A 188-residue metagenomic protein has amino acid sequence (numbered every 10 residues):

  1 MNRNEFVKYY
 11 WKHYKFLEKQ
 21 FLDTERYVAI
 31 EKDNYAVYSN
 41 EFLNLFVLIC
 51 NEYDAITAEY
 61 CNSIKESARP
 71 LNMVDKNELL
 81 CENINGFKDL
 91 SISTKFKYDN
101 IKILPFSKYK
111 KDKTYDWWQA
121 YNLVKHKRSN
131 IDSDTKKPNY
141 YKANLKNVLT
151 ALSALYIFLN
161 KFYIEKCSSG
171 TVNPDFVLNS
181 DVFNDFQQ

Functional and structural regions predicted by a protein language model:
M1-V47: Charged alpha-helical initiation segments
F16, Q20-Y27, L48, E52-A55 (+2 more regions): Amphipathic, well-ordered alpha-helical segments in soluble domains
A29, T57, C61, K65 (+2 more regions): Hydrophobic/aromatic-lined pockets within catalytic cores
S39-I64, L149-Y156: Short, hydrophobic, well-ordered secondary-structure elements
D54-Q119, H126-I131: Short non-catalytic regulatory patches outside canonical folded cores
D116, K125-Y140, L159-C167: Substrate-binding/catalytic groove segments of enzymes that remodel or degrade extracellular structural polymers
Y141-N184: Amphipathic, Lys/Arg-enriched alpha-helical patches that create a basic surface for binding polyanionic ligands
